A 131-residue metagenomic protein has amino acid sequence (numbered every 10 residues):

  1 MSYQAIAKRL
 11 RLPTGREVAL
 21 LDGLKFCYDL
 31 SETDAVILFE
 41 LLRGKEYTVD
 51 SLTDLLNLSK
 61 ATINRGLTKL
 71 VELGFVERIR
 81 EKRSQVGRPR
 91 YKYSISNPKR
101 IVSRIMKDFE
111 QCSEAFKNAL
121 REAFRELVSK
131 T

Functional and structural regions predicted by a protein language model:
M1-C27, S84: N-terminal leader segment of winged-helix/HTH proteins
D22-L58: N-terminal helix-turn-helix DNA-binding core of bacterial DNA-binding proteins
G23-T33, T48, E81-R104: Short, cationic-aromatic polyanion-contact patches
A61: Key DNA-contact positions within bacterial/archaeal DNA-binding proteins
G66: Residues in the recognition helix of alpha-helical DNA-binding motifs
K69-L73: Alpha-helical DNA-recognition elements
G74-E81: A short, conserved structural fragment
N97-T131: Amphipathic alpha-helical dimerization/coiled-coil segments that flank or bridge DNA-binding/regulatory modules
